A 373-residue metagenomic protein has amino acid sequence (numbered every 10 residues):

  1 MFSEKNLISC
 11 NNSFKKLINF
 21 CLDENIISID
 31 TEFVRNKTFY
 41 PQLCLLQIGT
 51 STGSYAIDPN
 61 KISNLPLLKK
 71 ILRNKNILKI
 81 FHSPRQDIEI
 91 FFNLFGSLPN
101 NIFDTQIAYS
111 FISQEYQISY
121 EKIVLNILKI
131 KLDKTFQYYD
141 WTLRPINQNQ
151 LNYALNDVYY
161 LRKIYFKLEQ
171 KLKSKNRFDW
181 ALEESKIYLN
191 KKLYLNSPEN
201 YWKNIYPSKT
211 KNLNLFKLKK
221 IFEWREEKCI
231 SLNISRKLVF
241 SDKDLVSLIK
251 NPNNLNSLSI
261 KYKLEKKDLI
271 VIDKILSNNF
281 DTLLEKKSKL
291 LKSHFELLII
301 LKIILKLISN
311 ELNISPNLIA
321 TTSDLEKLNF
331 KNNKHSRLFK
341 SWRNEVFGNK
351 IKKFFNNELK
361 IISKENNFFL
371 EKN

Functional and structural regions predicted by a protein language model:
M1-K122: Conserved RNase H-like, two-metal-ion catalytic cores of nucleic-acid enzymes
G96, I112-Y116, L128, L132 (+2 more regions): Hydrophobic/aromatic-lined pockets within catalytic cores
F103-Q106, Q137-R144, K243: Short, conserved phosphate-binding/catalytic loop or strand-edge motifs used in phosphoryl-/nucleotidyl-transfer
T105, Q117-V124, L155-Y165: Hydrophobic, well-ordered secondary-structure segments
Y120-D133, S257-S259: A polyampholytic, Gly/Pro-enriched intrinsically disordered region
L132-K191: Acidic, Mg2+-coordinating catalytic module of metal-dependent nucleases/exonucleases that use a two-metal-ion mechanism
L168-N373: Accessory DNA-binding and partner-docking regions appended to nucleic-acid-acting proteins, especially the terminal
